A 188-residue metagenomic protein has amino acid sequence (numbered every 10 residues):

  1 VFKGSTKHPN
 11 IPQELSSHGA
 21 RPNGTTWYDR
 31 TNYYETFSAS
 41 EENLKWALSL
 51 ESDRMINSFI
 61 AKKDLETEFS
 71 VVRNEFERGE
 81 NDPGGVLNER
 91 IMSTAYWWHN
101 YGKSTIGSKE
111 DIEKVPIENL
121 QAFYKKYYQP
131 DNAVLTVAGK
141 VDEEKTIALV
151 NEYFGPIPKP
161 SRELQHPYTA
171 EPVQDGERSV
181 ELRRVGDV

Functional and structural regions predicted by a protein language model:
K3-S5, T36-E68: M16/insulysin-pitrilysin zinc metalloprotease superfamily fold
K7-N43, R78-N132, P156-V188: Non-catalytic beta-strand/loop surface segments
H8, P12, L48, E66-F69 (+2 more regions): Hydrophobic face of alpha-helices
H18, R54-N57, E152-I157: Conserved short hydrophobic interaction patches
E41, N57, A61, E143-E144 (+1 more regions): Short beta-strands and strand-coil junctions in structured, solvent-facing domains, enriched
A47-D53, I147-F154: Short amphipathic alpha-helices in soluble, non-transmembrane regions that often serve as interface/regulatory elements
F69, G84, Q121-Y153: Non-catalytic, conformational "gating/processing" segments within enzyme and secreted inhibitor domains
